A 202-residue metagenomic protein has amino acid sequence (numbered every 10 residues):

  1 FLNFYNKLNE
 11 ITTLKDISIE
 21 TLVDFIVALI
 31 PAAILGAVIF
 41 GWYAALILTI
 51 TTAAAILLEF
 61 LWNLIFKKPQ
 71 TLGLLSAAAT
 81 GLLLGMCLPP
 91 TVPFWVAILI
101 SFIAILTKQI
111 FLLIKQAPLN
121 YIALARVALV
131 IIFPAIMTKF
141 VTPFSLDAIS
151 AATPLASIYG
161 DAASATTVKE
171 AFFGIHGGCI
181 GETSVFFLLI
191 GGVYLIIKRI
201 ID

Functional and structural regions predicted by a protein language model:
F1-N63: N-terminal signal-anchor module of multipass membrane proteins
L2, I65, P69-G73, T91-I98 (+3 more regions): Non-transmembrane, aqueous-exposed alpha-helical and coiled segments at domain scale
I26, T49-T52, I56, F60-W62 (+5 more regions): A membrane-topology feature that recognizes alpha-helical transmembrane segments and their immediate juxtamembrane
A28-L35, A55, E59, A77-G85 (+2 more regions): Hydrophobic, membrane-inserted alpha-helices
G41-A54, T91-L99, I175-V185: Structural signature of hydrophobic alpha-helical transmembrane segments
A78-L146: A generic, well-ordered mixed alpha/beta core segment in the N-terminal half of proteins
Q116-L189: Long hydrophobic alpha-helical segments that form multi-pass transmembrane helix bundles in integral membrane proteins
I197-D202: Alpha-helical transmembrane segments
